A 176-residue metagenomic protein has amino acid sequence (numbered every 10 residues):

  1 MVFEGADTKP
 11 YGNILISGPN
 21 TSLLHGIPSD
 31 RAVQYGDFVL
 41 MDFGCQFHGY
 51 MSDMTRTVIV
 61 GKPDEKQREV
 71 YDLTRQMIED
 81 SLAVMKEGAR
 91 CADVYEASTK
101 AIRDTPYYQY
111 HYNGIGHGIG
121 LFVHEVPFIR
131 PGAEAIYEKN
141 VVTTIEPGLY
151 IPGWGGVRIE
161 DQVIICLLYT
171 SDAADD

Functional and structural regions predicted by a protein language model:
M1-S171: Active-site neighborhoods and metal-handling regions in enzymes and metal-associated proteins
D172-D176: A short, hydrophobic C-terminal helix/tail in secreted or cell-surface proteins
